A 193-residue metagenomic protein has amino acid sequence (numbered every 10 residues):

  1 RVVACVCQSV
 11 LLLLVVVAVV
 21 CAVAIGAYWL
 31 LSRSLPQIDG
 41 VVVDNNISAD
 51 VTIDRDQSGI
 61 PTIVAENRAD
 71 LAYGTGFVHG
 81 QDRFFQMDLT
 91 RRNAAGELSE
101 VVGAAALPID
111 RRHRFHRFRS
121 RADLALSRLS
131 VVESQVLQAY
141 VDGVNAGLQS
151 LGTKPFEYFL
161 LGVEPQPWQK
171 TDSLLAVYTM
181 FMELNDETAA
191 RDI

Functional and structural regions predicted by a protein language model:
R1-V20: N-terminal Sec-pathway targeting helices
G26-I193: Substrate-recognition/specificity elements adjacent to catalytic centers across diverse enzyme folds
